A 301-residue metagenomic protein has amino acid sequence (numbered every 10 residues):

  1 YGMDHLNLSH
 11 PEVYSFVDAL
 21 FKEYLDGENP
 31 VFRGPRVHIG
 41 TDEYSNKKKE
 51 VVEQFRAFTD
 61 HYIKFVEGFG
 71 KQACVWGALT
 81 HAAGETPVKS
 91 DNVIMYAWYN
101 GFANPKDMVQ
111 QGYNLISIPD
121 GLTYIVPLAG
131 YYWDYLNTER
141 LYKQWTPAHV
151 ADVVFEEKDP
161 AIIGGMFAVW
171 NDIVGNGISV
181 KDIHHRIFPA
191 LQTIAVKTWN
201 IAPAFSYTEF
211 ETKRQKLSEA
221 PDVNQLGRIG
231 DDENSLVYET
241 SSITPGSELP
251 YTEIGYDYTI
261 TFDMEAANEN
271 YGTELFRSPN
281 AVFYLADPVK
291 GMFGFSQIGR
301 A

Functional and structural regions predicted by a protein language model:
G2-N92, W98-K106: Active-site neighborhood of glycoside hydrolase catalytic domains
D4, V37, V93, I162-F167 (+2 more regions): A broad, low-specificity signal marking well-ordered, structured residues that form hydrophobic/aromatic
P30, K158, H184, I254-Y256: Extracytoplasmic/secreted proteins and extracellular or luminal domains
K47, I173-G175, N270: Residue-level signal for secondary-structure boundary sites
A78, E85-I94, Y99-S241: Flexible, acidic glycine-rich loops studded with aromatic residues
L236-Q297: Extracellular glycan-recognition modules
A301: Conserved small/polar residues in nucleotide/adenosyl-binding loops
